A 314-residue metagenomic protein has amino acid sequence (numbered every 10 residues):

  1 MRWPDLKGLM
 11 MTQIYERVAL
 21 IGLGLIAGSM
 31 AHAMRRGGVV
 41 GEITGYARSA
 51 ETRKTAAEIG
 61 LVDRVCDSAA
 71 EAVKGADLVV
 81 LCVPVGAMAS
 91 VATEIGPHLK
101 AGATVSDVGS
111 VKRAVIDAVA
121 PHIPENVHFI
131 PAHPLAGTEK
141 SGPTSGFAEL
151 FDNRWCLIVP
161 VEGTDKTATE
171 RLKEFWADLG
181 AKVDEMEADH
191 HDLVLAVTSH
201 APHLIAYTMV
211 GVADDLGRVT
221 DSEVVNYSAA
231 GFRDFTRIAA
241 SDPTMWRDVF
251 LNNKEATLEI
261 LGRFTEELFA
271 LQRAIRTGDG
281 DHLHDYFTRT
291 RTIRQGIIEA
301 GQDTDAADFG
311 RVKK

Functional and structural regions predicted by a protein language model:
R2-M10: Short, Lys/Arg-enriched N-terminal segments with co-localized hydrophobic residues within the first ~10-30 amino acids
M11-G75: NAD(P)+-binding Rossmann beta1-loop-alpha1 motif at the extreme N-terminus of oxidoreductases
R17, E42, H128, W155 (+1 more regions): Residues at the starts of beta-strands that form the adenosine-phosphate
A69-L99, A103-S106: Rossmann-like NAD(P)-binding element
V91-T144: Rossmann-like NAD(P)(H) cofactor-binding subdomain of soluble oxidoreductases
L150-R237: Internal alpha-helical scaffold of NAD(P)-dependent oxidoreductase catalytic cores
D221-R289: Interdomain hinge/lid region at the active-site interface of Rossmann-like NAD(P)-dependent oxidoreductases
